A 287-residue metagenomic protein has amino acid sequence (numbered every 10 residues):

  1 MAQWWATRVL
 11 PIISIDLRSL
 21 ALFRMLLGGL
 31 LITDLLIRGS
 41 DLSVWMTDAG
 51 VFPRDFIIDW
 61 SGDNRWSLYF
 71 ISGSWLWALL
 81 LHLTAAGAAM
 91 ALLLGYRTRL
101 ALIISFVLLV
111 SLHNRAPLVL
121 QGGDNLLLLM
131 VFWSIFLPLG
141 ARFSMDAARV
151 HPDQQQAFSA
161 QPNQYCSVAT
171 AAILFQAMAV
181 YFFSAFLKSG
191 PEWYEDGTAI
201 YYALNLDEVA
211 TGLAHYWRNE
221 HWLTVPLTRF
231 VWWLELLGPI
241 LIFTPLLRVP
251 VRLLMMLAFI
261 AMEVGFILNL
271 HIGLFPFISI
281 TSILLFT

Functional and structural regions predicted by a protein language model:
M1-T287: Alpha-helical membrane-anchoring segments
